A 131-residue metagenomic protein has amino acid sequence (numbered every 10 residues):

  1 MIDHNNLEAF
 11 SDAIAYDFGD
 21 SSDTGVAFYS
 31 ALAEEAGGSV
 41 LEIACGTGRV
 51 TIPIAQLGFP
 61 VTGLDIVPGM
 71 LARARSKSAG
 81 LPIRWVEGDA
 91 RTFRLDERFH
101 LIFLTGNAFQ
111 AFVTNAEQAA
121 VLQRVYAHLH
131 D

Functional and structural regions predicted by a protein language model:
M1-G38: Conserved class I S-adenosyl-L-methionine
G37-G46: Conserved class I S-adenosyl-L-methionine
T51-T92: Class I SAM-dependent methyltransferase SAM/SAH-binding core
I52, L95, V113-A116: Short N-terminal helix/helix-N-cap motif within the alpha/beta-hydrolase-1
R91-L101: A short acidic, Gly/Pro-enriched loop at the edge of an enzyme's catalytic core that lines a small-molecule cofactor
H100-A116: A short SAM/SAH-binding and catalytic strip from SAM-dependent methyltransferases
A119-D131: A short glycine-rich, Lys/Arg-flanked "PGG" loop and its adjoining helix->strand segment in the class I
